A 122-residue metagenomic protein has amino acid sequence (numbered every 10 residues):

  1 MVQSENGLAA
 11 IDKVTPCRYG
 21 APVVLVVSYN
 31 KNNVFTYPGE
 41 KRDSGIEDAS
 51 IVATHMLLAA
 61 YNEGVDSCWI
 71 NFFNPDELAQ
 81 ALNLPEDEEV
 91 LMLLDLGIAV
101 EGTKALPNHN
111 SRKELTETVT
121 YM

Functional and structural regions predicted by a protein language model:
M1-V52: Glycine/small-residue-rich phosphate/adenosyl-binding loop
C17-Y19, L84-E86, N110-R112: Solvent-exposed alpha-helices and their adjacent loops that cap or buttress functional pockets in soluble metabolic
Y19-V23, V65, E86-V90: Short coil/turn connectors at secondary-structure junctions
L25, E40-A81: Small-aliphatic-rich amphipathic alpha-helix that forms the alpha element of a beta-alpha
Y29, F72, I98: Short secondary-structure boundary segments
F35, E77-A79, E101-A105: Short active-site-adjacent structural elements
E77-L91: Short, electropositive alpha-helical surface patch
L93-M122: C-terminal helix-cap and adjacent tail motif
